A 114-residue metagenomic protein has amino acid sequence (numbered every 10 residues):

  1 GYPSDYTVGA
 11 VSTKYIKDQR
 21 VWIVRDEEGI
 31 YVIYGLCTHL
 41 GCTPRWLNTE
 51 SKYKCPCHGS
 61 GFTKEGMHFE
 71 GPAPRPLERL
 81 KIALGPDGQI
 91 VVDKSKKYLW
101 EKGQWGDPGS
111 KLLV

Functional and structural regions predicted by a protein language model:
G1-T49, L80-V114: N-terminal pre-ligand scaffold of iron-sulfur
T38-L40, Y53-K64, E70, R75-E78 (+2 more regions): Soluble extracytoplasmic domains of inner/organellar membrane proteins
